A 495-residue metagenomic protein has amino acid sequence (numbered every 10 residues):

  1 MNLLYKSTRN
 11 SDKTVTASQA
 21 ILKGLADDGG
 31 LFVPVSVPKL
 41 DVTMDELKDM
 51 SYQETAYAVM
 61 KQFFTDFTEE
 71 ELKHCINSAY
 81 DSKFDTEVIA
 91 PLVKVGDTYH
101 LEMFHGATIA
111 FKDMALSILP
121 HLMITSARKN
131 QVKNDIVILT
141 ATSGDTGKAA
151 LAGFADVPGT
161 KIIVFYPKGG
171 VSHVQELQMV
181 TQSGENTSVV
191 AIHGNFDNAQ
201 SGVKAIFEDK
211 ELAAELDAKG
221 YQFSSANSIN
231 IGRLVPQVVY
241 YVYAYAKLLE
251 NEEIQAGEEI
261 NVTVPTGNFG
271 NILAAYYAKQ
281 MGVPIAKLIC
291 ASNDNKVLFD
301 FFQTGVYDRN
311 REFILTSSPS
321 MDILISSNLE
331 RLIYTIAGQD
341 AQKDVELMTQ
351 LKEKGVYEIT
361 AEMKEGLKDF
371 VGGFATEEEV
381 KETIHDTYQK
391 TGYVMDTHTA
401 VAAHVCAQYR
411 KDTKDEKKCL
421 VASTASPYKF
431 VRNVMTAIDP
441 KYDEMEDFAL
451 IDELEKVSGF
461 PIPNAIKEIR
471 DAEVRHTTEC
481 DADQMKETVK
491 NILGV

Functional and structural regions predicted by a protein language model:
M1-V495: PLP-dependent amino-acid enzyme catalytic core
